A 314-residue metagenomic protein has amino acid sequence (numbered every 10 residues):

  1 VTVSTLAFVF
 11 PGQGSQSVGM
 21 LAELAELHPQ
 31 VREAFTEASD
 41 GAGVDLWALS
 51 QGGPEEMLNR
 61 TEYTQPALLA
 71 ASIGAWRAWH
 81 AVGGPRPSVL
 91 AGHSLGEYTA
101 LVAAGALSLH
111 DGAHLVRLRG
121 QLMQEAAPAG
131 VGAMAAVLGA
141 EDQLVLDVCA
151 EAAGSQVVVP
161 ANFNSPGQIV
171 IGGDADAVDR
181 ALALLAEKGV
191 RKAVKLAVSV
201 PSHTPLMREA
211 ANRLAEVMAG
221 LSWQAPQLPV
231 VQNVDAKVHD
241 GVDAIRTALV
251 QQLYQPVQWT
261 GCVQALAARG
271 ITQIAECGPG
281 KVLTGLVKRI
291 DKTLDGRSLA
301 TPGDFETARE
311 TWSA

Functional and structural regions predicted by a protein language model:
V1-V145, L196, Q273-E306: FabD-like malonyl-/acyl-CoA
Q13-S15, D40-V44, A104-Q255: Alpha/beta catalytic cores of group-transfer enzymes, especially the acyltransferase/condensing modules of polyketide
E26, E151-A153, A186-K188, T284 (+2 more regions): Short, solvent-exposed amphipathic alpha-helical segments in soluble enzyme and RNA/protein-processing domains
S72, R213-M218, D240-V257, I274 (+3 more regions): Non-catalytic peripheral regions of patatin-like phospholipases
H80, A186, A267-G270: Non-catalytic positions within long, well-ordered alpha-helices that form the structural scaffold/packing of enzyme
V231, V250, V263-A267, T284 (+1 more regions): Generic hydrophobic alpha-helical scaffold/packing signal
Y254-I271: A short, acidic, amphipathic alpha-helical segment used as a generic capping/interface helix at domain edges
